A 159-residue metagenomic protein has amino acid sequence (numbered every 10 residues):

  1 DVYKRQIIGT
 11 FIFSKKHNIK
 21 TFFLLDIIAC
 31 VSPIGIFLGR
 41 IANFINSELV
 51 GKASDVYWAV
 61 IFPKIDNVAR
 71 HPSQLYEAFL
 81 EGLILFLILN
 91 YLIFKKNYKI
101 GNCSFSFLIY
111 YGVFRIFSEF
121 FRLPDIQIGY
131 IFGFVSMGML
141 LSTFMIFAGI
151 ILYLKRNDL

Functional and structural regions predicted by a protein language model:
D1-L159: A feature for loop-to-transmembrane-helix boundaries and adjacent hydrophobic helices in multi-pass integral membrane
